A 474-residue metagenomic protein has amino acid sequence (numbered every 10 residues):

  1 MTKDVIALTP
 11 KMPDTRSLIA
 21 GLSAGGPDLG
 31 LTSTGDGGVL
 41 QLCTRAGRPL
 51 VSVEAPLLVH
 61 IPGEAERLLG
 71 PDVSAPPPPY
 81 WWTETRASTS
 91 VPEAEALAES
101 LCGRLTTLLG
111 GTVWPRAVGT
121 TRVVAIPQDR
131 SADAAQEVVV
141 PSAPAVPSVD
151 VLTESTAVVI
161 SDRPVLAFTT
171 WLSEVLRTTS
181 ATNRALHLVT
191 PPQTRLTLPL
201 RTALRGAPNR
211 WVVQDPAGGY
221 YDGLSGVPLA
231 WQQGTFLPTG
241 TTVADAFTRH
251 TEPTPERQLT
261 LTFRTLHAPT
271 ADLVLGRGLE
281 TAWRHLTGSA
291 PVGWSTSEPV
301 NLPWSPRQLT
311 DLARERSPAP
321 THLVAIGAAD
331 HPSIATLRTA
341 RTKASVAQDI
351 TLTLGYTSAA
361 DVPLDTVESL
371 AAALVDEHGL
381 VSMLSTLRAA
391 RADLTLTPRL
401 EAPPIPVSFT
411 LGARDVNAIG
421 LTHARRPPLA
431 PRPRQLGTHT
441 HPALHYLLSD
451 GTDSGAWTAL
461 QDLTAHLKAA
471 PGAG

Functional and structural regions predicted by a protein language model:
M1-H60, E64, A94, R104 (+3 more regions): Hydrophobic, helix-prone linear segments
M1-V5, S74-A87, P253-H267, A340-T357: Glycine-rich, often proline-containing surface loops adjacent to acidic residues and nearby aromatics that form
M12-D14, S88-E93, R163-A167, Q193-L196 (+2 more regions): Short acidic, S/G/P-rich loop/turn micro-motifs used as interaction or catalytic elements
L22-S23, D129-V292, S382, R388-G474: C-terminal interaction module
A24-P92, P192-L198, S297-A325: Short, intrinsically disordered low-complexity segments
T85, T89-G111, S225-H250, P363-A389: Solvent-exposed alpha-helical segments and adjacent loops that form catalytic or protein-interaction surfaces
L97-A117, V274-R277, T281, H285 (+1 more regions): Extended intrinsically disordered, low-complexity coil regions enriched in Ser, Thr, Gly, Ala and often Pro
A271-A389, D393-L400: Acidic, serine/threonine- and glycine-rich low-complexity intrinsically disordered segments that serve as flexible
